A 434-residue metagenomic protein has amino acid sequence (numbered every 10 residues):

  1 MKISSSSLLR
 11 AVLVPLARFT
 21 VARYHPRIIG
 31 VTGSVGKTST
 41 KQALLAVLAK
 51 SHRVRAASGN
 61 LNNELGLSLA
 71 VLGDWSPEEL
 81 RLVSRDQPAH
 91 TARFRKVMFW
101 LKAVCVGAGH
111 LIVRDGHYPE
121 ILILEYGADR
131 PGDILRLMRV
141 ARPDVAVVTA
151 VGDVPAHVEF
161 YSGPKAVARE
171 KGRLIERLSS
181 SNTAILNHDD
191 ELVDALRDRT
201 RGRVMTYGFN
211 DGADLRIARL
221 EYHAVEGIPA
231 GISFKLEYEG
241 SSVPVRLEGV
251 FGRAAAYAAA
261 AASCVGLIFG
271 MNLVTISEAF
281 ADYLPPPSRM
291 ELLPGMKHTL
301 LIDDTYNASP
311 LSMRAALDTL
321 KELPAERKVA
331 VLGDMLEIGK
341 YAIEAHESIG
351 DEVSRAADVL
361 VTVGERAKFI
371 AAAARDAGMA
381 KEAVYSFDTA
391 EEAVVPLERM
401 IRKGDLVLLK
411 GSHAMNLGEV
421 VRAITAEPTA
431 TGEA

Functional and structural regions predicted by a protein language model:
M1-L16, R27, K37, Q42 (+6 more regions): ATP-dependent carboxylate-amine ligase
A17-Y24, A49-R169, T275: ATP-dependent carboxylate-amine ligase catalytic core
Y24-P26, Y118-L124, R130, M138-L300 (+4 more regions): Acidic, Mg2+-coordinating active-site environments of NTP-dependent enzymes
G30, R55-A56, I121-E125, A184-I185 (+3 more regions): Short catalytic-loop micro-motif centered on adjacent basic/acidic residues
V31-T40, T149: Ser/Thr-glycine-rich phosphate-binding loops at phosphate-binding pockets of nucleotides, nucleotide cofactors
G59-N62, A150-D153, G208-G212, V384-A393 (+1 more regions): Short, acidic/turn-prone active-site loops that include or flank metal/cofactor- and phosphate-binding residues
E64, P131-I134, V193-D194, I370 (+2 more regions): Short, well-ordered alpha-helical microsegments
W75-Q87, K171, V225-F234, K403-A414: A polyampholytic, Gly/Pro-enriched intrinsically disordered region
